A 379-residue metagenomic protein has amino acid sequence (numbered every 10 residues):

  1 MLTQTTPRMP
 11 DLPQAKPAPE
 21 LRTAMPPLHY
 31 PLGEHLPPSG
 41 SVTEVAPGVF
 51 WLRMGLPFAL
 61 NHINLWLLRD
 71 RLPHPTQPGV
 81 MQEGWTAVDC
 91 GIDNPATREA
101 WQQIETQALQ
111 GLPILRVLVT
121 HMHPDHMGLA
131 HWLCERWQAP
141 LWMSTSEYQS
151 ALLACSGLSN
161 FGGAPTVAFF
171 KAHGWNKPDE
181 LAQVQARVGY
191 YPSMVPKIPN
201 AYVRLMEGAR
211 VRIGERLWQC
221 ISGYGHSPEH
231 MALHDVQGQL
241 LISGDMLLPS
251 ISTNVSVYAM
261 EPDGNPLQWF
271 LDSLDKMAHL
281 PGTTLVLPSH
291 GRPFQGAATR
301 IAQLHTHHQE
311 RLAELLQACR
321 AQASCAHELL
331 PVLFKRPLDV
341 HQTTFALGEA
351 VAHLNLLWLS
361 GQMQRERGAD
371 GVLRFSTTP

Functional and structural regions predicted by a protein language model:
L2-E34, A313-P379: C-terminal regulatory/interaction regions
R8-A15, D93-R98, Q102-R212, Q239 (+1 more regions): Active-site HxH/HxHxD metal-binding segment of metal-dependent hydrolases
T23, V45-R53, R187-M194, G214-R216: Short Pro/Gly-enriched beta-strand edge/turn motifs at strand-loop
S39-L112, A139, L233-P249: Conserved beta-strand hairpin/beta-sheet module of binuclear metal-dependent hydrolase folds, prominently
F58-N61, V203-L205, Y224-S227, A369: A short catalytic or substrate-binding loop motif that flags glycine-/basic-rich loops and adjacent residues that bind
Q82-P95, Y191-Y202, R210, L217-L312: Metallo-beta-lactamase
W101, F270, A350: Aromatic/hydrophobic pocket-lining residues that form the small-molecule binding cavity in soluble enzyme cores
E135, G223, W358: Short, contiguous alpha-helical
